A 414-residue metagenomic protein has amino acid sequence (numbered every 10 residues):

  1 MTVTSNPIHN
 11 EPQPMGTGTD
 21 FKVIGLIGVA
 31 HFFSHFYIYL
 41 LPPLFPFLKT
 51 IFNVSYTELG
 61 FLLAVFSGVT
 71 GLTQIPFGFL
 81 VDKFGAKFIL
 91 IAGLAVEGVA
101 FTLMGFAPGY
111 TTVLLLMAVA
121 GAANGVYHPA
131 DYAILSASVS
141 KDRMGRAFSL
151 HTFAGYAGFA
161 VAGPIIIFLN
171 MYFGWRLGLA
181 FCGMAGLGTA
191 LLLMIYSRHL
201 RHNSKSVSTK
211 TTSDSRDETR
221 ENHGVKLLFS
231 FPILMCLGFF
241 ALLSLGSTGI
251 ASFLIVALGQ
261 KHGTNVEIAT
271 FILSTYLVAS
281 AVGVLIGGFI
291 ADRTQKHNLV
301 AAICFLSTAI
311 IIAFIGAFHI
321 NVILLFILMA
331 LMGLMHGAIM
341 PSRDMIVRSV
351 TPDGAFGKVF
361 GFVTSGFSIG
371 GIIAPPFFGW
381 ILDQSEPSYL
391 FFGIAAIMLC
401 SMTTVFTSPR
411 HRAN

Functional and structural regions predicted by a protein language model:
N6-G18, R201-C236: Juxtamembrane intracellular "pre-TM" segments in multi-pass secondary transporters
L41-P42, F231-V284: Extracytoplasmic gate region of multi-pass secondary transporters
L72-P108: Conserved MFS/SLC helix-loop-helix module at the cytosolic interface between two early adjacent transmembrane helices
T73-G85, V284-K296, L382-D383: Helix-to-loop junctions at the C-terminal end of transmembrane segments in multipass secondary transporters
K83-G93, R293-F305: Cytoplasmic membrane-interface "Motif A"-like loop-to-helix N-cap segments of 12-TM Major Facilitator Superfamily
L116-G155: Cytoplasmic helix-loop-helix junction between adjacent transmembrane helices in 12-TM secondary transporters
H151-R201: Helix-loop-helix hairpin linking two adjacent transmembrane segments in secondary transporters
H297-R343: C-terminal transmembrane helical hairpin of 12-TM major facilitator-type secondary transporters
